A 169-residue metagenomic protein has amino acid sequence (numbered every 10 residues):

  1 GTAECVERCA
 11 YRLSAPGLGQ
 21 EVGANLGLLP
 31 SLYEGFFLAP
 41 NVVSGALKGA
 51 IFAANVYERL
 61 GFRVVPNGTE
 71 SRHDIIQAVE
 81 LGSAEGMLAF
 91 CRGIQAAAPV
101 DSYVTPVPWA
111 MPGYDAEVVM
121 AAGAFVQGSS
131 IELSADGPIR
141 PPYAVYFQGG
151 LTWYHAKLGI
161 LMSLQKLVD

Functional and structural regions predicted by a protein language model:
T2, L29-P40, P99-W109, S129-I139 (+1 more regions): Charged, low-complexity, helix/coiled-coil-prone segments
T2-M87, G159, L167-D169: Active-site C-terminal subdomain of aminotransferase-like
P16, Q20, V119-D169: PLP-dependent enzyme catalytic core of the Aspartate aminotransferase-like
E21-L28, A50-V64, A97-Y114, I139-W153: Hydrophobic transmembrane alpha-helix bundles
P66-I131: Conserved PLP-binding catalytic core of the aspartate aminotransferase-like
